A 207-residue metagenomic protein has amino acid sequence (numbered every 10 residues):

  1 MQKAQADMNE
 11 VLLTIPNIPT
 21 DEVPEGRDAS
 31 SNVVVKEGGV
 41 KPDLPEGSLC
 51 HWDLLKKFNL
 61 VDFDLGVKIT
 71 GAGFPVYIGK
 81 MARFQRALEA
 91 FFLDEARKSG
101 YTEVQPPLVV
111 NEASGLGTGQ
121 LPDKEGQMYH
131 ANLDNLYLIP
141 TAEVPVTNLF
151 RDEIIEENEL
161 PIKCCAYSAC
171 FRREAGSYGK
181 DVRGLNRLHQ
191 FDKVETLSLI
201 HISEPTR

Functional and structural regions predicted by a protein language model:
M1-P42, L60, D64: N-terminal alpha-helical targeting/anchoring segments
E37-S203, R207: TRNA-recognition modules of translation machinery and tRNA-sensing kinases, especially anticodon-binding
